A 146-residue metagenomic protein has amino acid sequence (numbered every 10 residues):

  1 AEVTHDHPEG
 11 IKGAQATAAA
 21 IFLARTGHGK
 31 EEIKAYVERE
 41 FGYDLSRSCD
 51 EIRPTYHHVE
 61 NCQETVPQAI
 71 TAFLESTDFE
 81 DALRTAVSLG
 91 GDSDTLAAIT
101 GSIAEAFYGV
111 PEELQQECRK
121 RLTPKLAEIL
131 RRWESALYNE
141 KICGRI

Functional and structural regions predicted by a protein language model:
A1-P8, I52-V59, T85-S93: A short glycine/serine-rich beta->alpha loop
V3, G13-F22, E64, A69-G144: Catalytic phosphate/nucleotide-handling subdomain of diverse soluble enzymes
A14, A18-R25, G29-H57: Small-residue-rich helix-loop
E31-E40, H58-S76: An acidic intrinsically disordered interaction segment
